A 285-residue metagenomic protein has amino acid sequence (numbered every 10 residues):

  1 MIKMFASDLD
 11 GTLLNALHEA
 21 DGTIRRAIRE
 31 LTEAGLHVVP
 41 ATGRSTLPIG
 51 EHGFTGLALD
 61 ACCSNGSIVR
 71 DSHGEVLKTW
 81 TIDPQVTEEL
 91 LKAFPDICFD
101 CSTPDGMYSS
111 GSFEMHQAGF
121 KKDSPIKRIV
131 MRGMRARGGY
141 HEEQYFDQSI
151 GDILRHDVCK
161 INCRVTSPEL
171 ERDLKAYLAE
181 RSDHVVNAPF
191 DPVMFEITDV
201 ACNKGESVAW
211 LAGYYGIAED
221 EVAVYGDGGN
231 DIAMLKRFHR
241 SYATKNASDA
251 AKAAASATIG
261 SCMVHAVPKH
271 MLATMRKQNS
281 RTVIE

Functional and structural regions predicted by a protein language model:
M1-M4, D8, A20-D21, F195-E285: Mg2+-dependent phosphoryl-transfer enzymes with acidic/Ser/Thr/Gly-rich catalytic loops
I2, G35, A58, D96 (+2 more regions): A general structural motif
N15: Short helix N-cap motif at coil->helix boundaries in the Bergerat
H18-I126: Active-site phosphate-binding/coordination module
R29-E33, P95, A179, K236 (+1 more regions): Anion (oxyanion) recognition and catalysis
T46-G50, L170-E171, G205, D231-I232: Short, well-ordered alpha-helical microsegments
S102-A223: Conserved acidic, metal-coordinating active-site core of Asp-based, Mg2+-dependent phosphoryl-transfer enzymes
